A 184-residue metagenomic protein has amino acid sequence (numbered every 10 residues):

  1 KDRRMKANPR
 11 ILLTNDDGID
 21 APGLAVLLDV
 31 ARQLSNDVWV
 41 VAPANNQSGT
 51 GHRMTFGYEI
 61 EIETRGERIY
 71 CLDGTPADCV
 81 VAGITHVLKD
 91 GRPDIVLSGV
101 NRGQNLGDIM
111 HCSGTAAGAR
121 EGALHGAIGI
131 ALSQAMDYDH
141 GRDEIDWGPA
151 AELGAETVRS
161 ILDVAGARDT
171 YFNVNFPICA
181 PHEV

Functional and structural regions predicted by a protein language model:
K1-R4: Short, Lys/Arg-enriched N-terminal segments with co-localized hydrophobic residues within the first ~10-30 amino acids
K6-I11, A25-H86, G91-R92: A cross-family phosphate/adenosyl-ligand binding-site feature
V30, G118-A123: Hydrophobic/aromatic ligand-binding patch that stacks against planar heteroaromatic rings of cofactors or nucleotides
W39-V41, Y70, L97, I128-L132 (+1 more regions): Hydrophobic/aromatic beta-strand patches that form the interior of the parallel beta-sheet core in alpha/beta enzyme
A44-N45, M136, F176-A180: Glycine-rich beta-alpha junction loops
C79, I145-V184: Electrostatically charged, flexible surface regions
Q104-S113: Glycine/threonine-rich flexible loop motifs
A123-D146: Glycine-rich phosphate/pyrophosphate-binding loops and their adjacent beta-strand/loop elements at enzyme active sites
